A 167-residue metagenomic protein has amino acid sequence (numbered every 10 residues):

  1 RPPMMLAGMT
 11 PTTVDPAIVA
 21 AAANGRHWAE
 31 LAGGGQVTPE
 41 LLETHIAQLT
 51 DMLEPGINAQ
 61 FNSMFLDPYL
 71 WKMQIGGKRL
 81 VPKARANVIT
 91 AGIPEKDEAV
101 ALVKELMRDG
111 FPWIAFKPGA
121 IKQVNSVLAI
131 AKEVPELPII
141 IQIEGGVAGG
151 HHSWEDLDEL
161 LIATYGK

Functional and structural regions predicted by a protein language model:
R1-G166: Active-site entrance/lid segments in N-terminal catalytic domains of soluble metabolic enzymes
